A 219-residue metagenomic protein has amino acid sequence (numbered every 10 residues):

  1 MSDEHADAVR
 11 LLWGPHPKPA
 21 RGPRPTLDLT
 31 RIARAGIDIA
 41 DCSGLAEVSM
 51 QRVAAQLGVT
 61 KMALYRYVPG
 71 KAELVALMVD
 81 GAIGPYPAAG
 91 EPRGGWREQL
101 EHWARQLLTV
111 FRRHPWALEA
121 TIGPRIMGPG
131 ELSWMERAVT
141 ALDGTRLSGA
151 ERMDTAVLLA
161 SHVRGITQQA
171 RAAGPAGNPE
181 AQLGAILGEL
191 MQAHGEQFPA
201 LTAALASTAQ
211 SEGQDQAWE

Functional and structural regions predicted by a protein language model:
M1-T26, A200-T208: N-terminal intrinsically disordered/low-complexity leader segments
D3, N178-E219: A structured, mid-to-C-terminal "fold-capping" secondary-structure block
R31, A35, I39-A72: Helix-turn-helix
R31-D38, C42, E73-A88, Q99-Q106 (+1 more regions): Alpha-helical structural segments
A88-S133, G149, A156-L159: Hydrophobic alpha-helical connector segments
E119-T121, P175, L201: Short, hydrophobic secondary-structure boundary micro-motifs
W134-H162, I166-L187, T208-Q210: Hydrophobic alpha-helical bundle segments that form small-molecule/ligand-binding pockets
